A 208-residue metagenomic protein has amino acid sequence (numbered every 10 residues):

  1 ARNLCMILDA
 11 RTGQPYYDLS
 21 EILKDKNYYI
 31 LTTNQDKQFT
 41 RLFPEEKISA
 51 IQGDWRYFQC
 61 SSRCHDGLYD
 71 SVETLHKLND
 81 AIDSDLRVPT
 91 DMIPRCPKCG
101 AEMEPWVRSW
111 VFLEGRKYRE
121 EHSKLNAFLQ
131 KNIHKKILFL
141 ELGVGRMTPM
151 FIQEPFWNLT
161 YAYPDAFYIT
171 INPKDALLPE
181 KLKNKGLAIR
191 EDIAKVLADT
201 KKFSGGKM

Functional and structural regions predicted by a protein language model:
A1-M208: Conserved catalytic alpha/beta core of Sir2/sirtuin-type deacylases, generalized to analogous enzyme cores that bind
